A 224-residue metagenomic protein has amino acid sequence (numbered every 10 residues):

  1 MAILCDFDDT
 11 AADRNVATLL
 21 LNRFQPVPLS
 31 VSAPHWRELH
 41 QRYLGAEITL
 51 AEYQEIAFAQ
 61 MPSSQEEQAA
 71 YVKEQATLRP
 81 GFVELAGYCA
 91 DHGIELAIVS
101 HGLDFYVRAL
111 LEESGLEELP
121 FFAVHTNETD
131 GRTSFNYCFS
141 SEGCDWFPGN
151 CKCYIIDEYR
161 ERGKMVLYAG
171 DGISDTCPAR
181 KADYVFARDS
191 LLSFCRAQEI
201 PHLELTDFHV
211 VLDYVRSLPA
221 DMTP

Functional and structural regions predicted by a protein language model:
M1-S114, P120-A123: Alpha-helical substrate-recognition element adjacent to the catalytic core
G81-G87, D91-E95, G102-P224: C-terminal cap/substrate-recognition subdomain and adjoining C-terminal extension of metal-dependent phosphatase-like
